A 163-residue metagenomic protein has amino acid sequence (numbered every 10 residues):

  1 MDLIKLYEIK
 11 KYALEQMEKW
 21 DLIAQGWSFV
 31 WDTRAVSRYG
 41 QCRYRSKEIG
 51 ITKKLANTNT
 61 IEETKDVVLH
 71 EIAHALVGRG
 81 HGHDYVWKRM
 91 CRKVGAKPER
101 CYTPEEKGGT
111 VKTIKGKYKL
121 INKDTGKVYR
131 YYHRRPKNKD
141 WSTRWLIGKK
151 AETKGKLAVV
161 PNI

Functional and structural regions predicted by a protein language model:
M1-D66, A75-I163: Active-site-proximal or metal-binding-adjacent scaffold patches in catalytic folds
E71: Walker B catalytic acidic pair
